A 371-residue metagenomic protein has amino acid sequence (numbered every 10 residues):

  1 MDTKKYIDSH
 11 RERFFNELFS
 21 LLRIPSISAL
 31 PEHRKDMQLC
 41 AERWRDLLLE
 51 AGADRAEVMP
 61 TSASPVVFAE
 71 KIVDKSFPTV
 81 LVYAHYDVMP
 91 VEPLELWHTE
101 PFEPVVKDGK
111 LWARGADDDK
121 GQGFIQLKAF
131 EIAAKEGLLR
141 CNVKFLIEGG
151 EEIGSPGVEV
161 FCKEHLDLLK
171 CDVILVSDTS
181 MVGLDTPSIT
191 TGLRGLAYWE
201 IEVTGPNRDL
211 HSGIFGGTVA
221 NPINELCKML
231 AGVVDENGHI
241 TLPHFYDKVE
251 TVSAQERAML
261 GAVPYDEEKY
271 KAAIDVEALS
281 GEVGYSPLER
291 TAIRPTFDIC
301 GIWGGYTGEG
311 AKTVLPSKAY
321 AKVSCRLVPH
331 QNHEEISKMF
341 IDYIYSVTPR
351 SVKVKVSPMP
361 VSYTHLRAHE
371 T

Functional and structural regions predicted by a protein language model:
M1-L94, K318, E335: N-terminal helical capping/dimerization or prosegment-like subdomains of hydrolases acting on amide or phosphate bonds
F77-K144: Active-site metal-coordination/substrate-binding segment of hydrolases, especially metallo-dependent peptidases
D117-G192: Acidic/histidine-rich catalytic neighborhood of metal-dependent amide-processing enzymes
P187-T191, G308-T313: Short beta-strand/turn micro-motifs at beta-sheet edges
T190-T204: Flexible glycine/proline-rich, aromatic-decorated loop/lid segments
T191, S212-I302, Q331-K353: Acidic-enriched catalytic cores of C-N bond-cleaving enzymes acting on peptides and small amides
K312-Y343: C-terminal substrate/ligand-recognition segments
T364-T371: Conserved small/polar residues in nucleotide/adenosyl-binding loops
